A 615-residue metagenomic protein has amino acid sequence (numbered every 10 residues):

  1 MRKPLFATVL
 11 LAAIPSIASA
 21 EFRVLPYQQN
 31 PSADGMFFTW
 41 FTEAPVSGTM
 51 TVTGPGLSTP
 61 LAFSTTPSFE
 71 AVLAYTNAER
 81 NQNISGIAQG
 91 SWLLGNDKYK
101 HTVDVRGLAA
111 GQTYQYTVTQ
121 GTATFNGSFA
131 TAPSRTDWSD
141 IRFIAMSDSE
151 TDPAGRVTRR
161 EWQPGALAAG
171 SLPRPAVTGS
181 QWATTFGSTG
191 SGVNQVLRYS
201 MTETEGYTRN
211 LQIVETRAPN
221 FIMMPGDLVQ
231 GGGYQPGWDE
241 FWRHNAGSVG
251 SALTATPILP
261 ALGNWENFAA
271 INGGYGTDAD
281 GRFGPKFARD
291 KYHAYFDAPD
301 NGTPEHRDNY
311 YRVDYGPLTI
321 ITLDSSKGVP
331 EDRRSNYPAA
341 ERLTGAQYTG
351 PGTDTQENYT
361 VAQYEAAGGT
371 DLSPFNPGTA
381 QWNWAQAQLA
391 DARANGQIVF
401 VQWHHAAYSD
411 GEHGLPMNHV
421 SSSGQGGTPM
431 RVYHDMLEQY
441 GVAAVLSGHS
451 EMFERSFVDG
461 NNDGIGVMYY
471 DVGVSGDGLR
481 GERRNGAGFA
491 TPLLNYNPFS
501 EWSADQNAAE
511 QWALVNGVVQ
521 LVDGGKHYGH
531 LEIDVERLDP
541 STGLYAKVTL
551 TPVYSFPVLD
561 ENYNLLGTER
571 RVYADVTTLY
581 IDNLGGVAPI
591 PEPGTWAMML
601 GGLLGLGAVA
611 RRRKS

Functional and structural regions predicted by a protein language model:
R2-S19, L604: Gram-negative bacterial Sec-dependent N-terminal signal peptides
E21-T49, G54-G90, D97-Y99, G121-A123 (+8 more regions): Metal-dependent phosphoesterase/phosphodiesterase active-site architecture
W40, E203-N272: Core catalytic region of metal-dependent phosphoesterases/phosphodiesterases, especially metallo-beta-lactamase-like
V105-Q112: Surface-exposed, short loops/turns at beta-strand junctions within beta-sandwich domains
T124-P225: An acidic-aromatic substrate-binding cleft motif
D148, G226-D227, G263-N264, H404 (+1 more regions): Active-site glycine-centered loops adjacent to acidic/histidine catalytic or metal-binding residues that shape
E592-V609: A short, hydrophobic C-terminal helix/tail in secreted or cell-surface proteins
